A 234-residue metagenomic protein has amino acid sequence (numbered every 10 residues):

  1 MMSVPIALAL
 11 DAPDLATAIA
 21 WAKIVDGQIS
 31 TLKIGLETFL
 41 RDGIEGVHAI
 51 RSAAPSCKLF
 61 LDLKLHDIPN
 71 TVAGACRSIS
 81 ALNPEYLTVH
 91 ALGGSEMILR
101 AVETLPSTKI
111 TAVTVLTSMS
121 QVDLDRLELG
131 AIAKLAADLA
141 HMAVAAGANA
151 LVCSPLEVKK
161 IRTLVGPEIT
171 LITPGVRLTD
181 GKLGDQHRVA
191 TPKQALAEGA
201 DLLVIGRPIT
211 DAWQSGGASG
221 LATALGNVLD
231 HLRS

Functional and structural regions predicted by a protein language model:
M1-I24, Q28-S30: N-terminal glycine-rich anion-binding loop in soluble enzyme alpha/beta folds
S3-I6, D67-K159, L164-I172, V176-L183: Conserved anion-binding
L8, L32, K64, L87 (+3 more regions): Conserved, mostly hydrophobic/aromatic
I24-V25, I50-R51, I79, A101 (+4 more regions): Generic structural signal for hydrophobic
G27, L82, A146, E198-G199: Structural motif
T31-Y86: Metabolite-binding pocket within alpha/beta catalytic cores that recognizes anionic/polar moieties
I98-T104, I209-S234: C-terminal helical cap(s) of enzyme catalytic domains, especially alpha/beta-barrels
P174-R188, E198-G199, I205: Catalytic-face loop-and-helix region of soluble metabolic enzyme cores
